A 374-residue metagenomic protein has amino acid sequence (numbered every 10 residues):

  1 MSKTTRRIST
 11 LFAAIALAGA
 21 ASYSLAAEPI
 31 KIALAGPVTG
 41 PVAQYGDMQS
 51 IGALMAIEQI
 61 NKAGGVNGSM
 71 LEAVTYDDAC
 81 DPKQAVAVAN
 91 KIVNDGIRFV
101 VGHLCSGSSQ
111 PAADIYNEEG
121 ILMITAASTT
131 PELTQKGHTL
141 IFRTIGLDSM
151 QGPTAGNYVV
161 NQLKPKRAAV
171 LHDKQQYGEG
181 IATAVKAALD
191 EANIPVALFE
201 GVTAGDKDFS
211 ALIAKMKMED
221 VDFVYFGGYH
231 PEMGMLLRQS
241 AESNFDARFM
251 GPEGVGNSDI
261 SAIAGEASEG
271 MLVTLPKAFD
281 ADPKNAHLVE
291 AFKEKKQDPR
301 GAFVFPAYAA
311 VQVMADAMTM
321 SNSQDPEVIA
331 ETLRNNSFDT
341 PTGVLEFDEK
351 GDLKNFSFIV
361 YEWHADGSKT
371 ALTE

Functional and structural regions predicted by a protein language model:
S2-F12, A26-E374: Extracytosolic ligand-binding ectodomains
S9, A18-G19: Gram-negative bacterial Sec-dependent N-terminal signal peptides
A20-A26: Sec/Tat signal peptide C-region and signal peptidase I cleavage site
